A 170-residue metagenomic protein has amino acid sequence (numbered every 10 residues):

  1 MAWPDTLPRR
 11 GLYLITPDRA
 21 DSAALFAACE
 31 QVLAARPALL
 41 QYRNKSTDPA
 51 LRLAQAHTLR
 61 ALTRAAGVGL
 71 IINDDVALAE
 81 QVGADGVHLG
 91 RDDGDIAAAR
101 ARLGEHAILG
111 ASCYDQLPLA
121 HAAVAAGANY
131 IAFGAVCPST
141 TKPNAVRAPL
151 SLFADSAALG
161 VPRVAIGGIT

Functional and structural regions predicted by a protein language model:
M1-I96, A101-N129, A145-A148, D155 (+2 more regions): Conserved N-terminal beta1-alpha1 strand-loop-helix module at the mouth
I166: Short hydrophobic "strand-cap" motifs at the C-terminus of beta-strands
